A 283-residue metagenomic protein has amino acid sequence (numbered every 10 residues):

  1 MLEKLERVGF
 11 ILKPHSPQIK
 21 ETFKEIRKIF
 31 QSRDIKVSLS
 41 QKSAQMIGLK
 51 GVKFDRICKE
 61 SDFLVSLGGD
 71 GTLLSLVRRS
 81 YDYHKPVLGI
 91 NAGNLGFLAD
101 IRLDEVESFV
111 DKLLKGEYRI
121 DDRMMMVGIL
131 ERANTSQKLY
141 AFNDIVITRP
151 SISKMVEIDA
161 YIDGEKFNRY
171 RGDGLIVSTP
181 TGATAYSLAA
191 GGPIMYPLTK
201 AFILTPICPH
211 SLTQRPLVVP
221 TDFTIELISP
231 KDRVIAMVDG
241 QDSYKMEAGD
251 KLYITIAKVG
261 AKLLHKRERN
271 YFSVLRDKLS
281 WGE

Functional and structural regions predicted by a protein language model:
M1-F63, L67, S75, L103-R119 (+1 more regions): ATP/NTP phosphate-donor binding region
I19, G71-L76, T184-A189: Short glycine/serine/threonine-rich phosphate/pyrophosphate-binding segments that cradle anionic phosphate groups
K36, H84-P86: Proline-centered loop/turn at the N-terminus of a beta-strand
D70-T72, G93-L95, T181-A183: Short glycine-rich anion-binding loops that position phosphate/pyrophosphate groups of nucleotides and phosphorylated
L95-D173: Catalytic core of DAGKc-family lipid kinases
I147, I152, D163-K166, R215-E283: ATP/nucleoside-binding phosphotransfer catalytic cores, i.e., glycine-rich phosphate-binding loops
A160, G182, A236: Short aromatic-centered micro-motifs
N168-T213: Gly/Ser/Thr-rich active-site loops/lids in small-molecule metabolic enzymes that frequently grip phosphoryl groups
